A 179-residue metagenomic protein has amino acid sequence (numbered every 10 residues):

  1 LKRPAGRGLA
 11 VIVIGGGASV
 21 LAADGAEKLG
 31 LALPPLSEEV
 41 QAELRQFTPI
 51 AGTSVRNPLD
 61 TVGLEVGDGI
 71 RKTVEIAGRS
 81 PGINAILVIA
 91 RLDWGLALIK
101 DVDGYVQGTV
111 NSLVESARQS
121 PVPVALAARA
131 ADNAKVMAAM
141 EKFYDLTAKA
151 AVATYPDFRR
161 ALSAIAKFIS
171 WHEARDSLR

Functional and structural regions predicted by a protein language model:
L1-I12, G17-L33, D101-R179: Peripheral docking tails and interdomain loops at the edges of cofactor- or intermediate-handling domains
A5-D101: Short glycine-cluster motifs
